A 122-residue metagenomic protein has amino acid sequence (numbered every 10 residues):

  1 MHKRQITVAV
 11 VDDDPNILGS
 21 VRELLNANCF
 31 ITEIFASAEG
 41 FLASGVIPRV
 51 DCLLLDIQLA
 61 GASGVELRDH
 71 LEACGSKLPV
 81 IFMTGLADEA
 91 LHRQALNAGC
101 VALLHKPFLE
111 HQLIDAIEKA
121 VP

Functional and structural regions predicted by a protein language model:
P15-E33: Two-component/phosphorelay signaling modules centered on CheY-like receiver
L18, A60, D88: The feature encodes the CheY-like receiver
I34-C52: Acidic, metal-coordinating helix/loop segments flanking the phosphotransfer/catalytic sites of two-component signaling
A36-S37, S63-E66: Acidic catalytic/metal-coordinating carboxylates
V65-S76: Short amphipathic alpha-helix used as the core "switch/output" element in two-component signaling
E66, A87-A102: Alpha4 helix (beta4-alpha4-beta5 surface) of REC/receiver domains from two-component response regulators
A90, F108-E118: C-terminal output helix
